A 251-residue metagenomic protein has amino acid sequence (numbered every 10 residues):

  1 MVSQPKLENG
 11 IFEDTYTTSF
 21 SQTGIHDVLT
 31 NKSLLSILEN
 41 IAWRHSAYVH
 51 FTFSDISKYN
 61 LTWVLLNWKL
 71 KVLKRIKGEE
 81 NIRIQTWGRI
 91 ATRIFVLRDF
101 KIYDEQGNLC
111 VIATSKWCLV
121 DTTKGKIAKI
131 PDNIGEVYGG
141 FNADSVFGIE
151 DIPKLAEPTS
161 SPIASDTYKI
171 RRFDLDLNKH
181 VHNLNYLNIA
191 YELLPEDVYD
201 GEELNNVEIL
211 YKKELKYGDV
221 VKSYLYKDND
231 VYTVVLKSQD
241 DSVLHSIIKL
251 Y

Functional and structural regions predicted by a protein language model:
V2-D14, K71, R75-K154, L215-Y217 (+1 more regions): HotDog/MaoC-like acyl-thioester-processing domains
V2-L65, I112-T114, D121-E203: Hot-dog-fold acyl-thioester-processing enzymes
L66-V72, I84, N206-Y211: Short structured motifs
E80-N81, S160-A164, V220: Short coil-to-beta-strand transition motifs
I84-T86, S165, V207, K222-S223: Generic structural motif
H180-Y251: Structured core of small recognition/catalytic domains
